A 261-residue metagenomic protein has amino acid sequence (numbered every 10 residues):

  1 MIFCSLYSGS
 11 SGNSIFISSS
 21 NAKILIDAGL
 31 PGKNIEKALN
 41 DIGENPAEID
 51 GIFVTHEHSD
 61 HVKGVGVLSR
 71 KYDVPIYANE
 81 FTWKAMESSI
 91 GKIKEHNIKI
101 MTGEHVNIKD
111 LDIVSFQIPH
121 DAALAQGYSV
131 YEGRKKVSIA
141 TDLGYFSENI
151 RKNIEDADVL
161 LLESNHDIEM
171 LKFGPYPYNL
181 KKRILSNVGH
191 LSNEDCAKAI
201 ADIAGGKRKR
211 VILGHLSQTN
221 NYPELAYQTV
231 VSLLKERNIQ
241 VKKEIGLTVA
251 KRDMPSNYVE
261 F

Functional and structural regions predicted by a protein language model:
M1-D41, Q126-D142, V159: Conserved beta-strand hairpin/beta-sheet module of binuclear metal-dependent hydrolase folds, prominently
S5-S14, H56-H61, E87, S115: Structured catalytic core of nucleotide-sugar glycosyltransferases
I26-G29, I49-E57, Y77-E80, S138-T141 (+3 more regions): Active-site neighborhood of phospho(di)ester-bond hydrolases with catalytic His/Asp-centered motifs
K33-N79: Active-site metal-binding motif and surrounding structural segment of the metallo-beta-lactamase
H58-V62, W83-A85, A122-A123, F146-E148 (+2 more regions): Active-site environment of divalent metal-dependent phosphoester hydrolases
K63-Y72, E87-S89, N221-Q228: Metal-dependent catalytic neighborhoods of phosphoester/phosphodiester hydrolases
E80-G127, Y131-R134: Metallo-beta-lactamase
E148-T248: Cap/insert and terminal regions of metallo-dependent hydrolase folds
